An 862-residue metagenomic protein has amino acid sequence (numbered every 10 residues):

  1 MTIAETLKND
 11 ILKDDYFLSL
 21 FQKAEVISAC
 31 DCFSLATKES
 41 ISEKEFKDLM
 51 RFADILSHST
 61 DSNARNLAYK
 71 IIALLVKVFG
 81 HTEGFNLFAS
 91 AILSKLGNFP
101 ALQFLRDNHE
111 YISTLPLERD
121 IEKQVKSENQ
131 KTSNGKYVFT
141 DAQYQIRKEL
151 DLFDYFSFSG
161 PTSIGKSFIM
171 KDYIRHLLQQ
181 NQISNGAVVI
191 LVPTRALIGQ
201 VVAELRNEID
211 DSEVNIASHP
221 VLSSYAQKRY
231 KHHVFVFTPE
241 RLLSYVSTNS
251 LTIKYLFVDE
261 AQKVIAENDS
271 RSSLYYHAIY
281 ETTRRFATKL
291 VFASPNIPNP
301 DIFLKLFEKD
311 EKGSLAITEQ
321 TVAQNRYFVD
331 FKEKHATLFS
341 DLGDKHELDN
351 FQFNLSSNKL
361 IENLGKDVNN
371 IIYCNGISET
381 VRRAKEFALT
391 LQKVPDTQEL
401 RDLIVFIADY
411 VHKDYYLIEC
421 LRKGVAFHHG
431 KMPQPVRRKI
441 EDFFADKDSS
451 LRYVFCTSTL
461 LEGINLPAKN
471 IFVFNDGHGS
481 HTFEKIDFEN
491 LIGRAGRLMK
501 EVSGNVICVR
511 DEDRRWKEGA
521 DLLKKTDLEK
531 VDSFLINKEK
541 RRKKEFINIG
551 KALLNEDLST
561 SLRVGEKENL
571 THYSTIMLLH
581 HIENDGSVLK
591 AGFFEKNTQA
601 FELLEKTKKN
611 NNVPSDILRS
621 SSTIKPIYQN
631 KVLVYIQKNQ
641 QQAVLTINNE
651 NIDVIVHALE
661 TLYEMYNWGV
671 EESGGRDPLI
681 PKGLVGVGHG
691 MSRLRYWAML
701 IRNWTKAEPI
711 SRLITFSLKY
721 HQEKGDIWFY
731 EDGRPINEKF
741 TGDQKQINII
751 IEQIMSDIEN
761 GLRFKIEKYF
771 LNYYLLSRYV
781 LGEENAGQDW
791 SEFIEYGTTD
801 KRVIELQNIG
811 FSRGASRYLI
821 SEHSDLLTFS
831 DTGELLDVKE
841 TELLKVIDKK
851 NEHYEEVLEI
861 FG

Functional and structural regions predicted by a protein language model:
M1-G862: N-terminal helicase ATP-binding lobe
